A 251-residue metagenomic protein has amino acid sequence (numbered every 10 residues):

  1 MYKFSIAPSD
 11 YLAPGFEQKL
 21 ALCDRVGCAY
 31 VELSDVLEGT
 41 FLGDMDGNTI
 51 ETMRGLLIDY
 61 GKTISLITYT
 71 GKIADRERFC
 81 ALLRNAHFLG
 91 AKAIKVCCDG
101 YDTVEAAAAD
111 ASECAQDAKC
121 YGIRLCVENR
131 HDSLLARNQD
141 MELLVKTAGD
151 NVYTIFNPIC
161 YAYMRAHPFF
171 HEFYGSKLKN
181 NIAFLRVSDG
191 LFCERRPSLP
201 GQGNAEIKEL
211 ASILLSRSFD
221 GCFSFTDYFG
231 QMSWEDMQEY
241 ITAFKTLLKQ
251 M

Functional and structural regions predicted by a protein language model:
M1-A93, I123, N180, I241-M251: N-terminal pre-domain/capping segments
F4, Q116-N204: Acidic/histidine-rich catalytic cores of soluble enzymes
A7-Y11, S34-E38, I67-K72, C98-Y101 (+4 more regions): Active-site beta-loop-alpha junctions enriched in small/polar residues
E17-Q18, L56-T63, G71-T154, Y163: Active-site acidic/histidine proton-transfer and metal-coordination neighborhood in alpha/beta enzyme cores
L22, N85, L143, F173-K177 (+1 more regions): Well-formed, non-transmembrane alpha-helical positions, independent of function
M45-T52, E77-L82, A106-S112, N138-E142 (+3 more regions): Charged helix-capping and loop-helix junction motifs
G203-L210, R217, C222-F223: H/E-rich (His + Asp/Glu) clusters that bind or coordinate divalent metals
S233: Substrate-binding clefts and catalytic carboxylate motifs of secreted carbohydrate-active enzymes
